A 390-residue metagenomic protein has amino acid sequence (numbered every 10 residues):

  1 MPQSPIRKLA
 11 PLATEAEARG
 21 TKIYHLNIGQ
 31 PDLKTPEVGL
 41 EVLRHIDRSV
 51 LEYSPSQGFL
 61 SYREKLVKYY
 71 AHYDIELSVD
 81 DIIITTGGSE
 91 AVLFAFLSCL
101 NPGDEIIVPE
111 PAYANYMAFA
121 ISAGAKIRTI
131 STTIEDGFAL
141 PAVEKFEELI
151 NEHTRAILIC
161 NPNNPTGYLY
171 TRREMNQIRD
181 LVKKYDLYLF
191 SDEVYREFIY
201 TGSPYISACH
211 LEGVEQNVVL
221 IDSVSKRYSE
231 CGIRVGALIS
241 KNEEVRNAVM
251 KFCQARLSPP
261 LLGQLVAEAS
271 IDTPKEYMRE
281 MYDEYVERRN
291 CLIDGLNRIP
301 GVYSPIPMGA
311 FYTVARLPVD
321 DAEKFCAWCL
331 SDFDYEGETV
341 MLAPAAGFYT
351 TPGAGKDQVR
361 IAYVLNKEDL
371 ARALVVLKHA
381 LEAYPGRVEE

Functional and structural regions predicted by a protein language model:
P2, L9, E15-Y24, I28-I46 (+1 more regions): PLP-dependent class I/II
P5-K8, Y62: Conserved alpha-helical elements of sugar-nucleotide-dependent glycosyltransferases
S49: Basic nucleic-acid-binding alpha-helical/helix-turn surface characteristic of O6-alkylguanine DNA
Y53-T86: Conserved N-terminal alpha-helix of the aminotransferase class I/II PLP-enzyme fold
